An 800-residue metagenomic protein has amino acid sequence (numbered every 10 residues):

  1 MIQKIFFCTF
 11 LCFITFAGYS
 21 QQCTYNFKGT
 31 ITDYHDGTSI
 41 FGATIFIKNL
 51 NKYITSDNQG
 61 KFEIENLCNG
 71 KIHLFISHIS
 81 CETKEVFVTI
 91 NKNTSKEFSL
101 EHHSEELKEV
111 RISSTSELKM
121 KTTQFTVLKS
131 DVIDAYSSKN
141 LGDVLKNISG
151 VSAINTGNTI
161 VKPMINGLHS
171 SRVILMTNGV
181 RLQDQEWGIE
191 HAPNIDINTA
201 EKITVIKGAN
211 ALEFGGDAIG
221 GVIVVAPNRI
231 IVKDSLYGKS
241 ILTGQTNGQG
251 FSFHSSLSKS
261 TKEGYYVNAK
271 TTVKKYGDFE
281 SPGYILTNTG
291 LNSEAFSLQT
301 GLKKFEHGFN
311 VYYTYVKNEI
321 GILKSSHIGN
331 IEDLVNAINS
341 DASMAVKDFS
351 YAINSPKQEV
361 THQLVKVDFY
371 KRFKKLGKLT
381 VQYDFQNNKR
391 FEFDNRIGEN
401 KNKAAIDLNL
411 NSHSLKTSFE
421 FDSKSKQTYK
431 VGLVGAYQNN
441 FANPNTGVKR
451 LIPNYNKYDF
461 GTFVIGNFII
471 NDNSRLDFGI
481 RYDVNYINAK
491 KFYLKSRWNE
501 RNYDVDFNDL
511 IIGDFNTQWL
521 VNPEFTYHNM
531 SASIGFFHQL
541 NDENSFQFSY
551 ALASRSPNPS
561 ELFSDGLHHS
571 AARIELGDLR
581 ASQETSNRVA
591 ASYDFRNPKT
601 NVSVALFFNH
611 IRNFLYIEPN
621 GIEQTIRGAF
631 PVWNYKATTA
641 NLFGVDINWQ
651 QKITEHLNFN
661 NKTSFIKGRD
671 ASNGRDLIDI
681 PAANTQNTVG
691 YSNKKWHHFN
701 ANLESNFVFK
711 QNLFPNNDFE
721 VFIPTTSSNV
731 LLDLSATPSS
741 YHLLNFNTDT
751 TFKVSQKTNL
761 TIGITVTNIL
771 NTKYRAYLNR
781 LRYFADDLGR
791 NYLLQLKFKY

Functional and structural regions predicted by a protein language model:
T32, T44-F46, S77-C81, N91-D134 (+1 more regions): Short, acidic, small-residue-rich periplasmic hinge/interaction motif at the N-terminus of Gram-negative outer-membrane
E65, V180-K207: Short acidic/polar hinge/loop motifs at secondary-structure boundaries that mediate gating or recognition
S95-S99, L141-V144, V161-M164, M176 (+4 more regions): N-terminal periplasmic accessory domains that precede and gate Gram-negative outer-membrane beta-barrel machines
T199-E201, L212-G283, T289-F296, K304-H307: Outer-membrane beta-barrel translocator/receptor signature
Y276, P282, T287-T289, G308-V367 (+4 more regions): Flexible loop and strand-edge segments within Gram-negative outer membrane beta-barrel domains
K403-S418, G461, R573-S582, R588-V589 (+3 more regions): Outer membrane beta-barrel strand-and-loop segments of large Gram-negative receptors, especially TonB-dependent
S554, I611-N613, I617, F707-T725 (+1 more regions): C-terminal beta-signal and adjacent terminal beta-strands/loops of Gram-negative outer-membrane beta-barrel proteins
F607-I611, L615, N620-I622, G628-N716: Gram-negative outer-membrane beta-barrel transporters
